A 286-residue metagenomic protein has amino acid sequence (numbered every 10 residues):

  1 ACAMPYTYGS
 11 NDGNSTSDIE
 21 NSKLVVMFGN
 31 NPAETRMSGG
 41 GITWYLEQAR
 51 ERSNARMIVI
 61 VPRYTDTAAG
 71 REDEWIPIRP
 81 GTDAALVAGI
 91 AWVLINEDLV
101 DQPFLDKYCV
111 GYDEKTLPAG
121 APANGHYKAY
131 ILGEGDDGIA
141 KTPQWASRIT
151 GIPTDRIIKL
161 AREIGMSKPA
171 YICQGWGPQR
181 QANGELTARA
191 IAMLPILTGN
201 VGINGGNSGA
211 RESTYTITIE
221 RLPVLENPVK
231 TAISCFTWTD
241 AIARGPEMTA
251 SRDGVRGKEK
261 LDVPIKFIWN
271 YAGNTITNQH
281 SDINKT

Functional and structural regions predicted by a protein language model:
A1-A55, V59-I60, A85, R148 (+1 more regions): Extended redox/cofactor-interaction regions of prokaryotic respiratory oxidoreductases
Y6, S10, N21, I78-P80 (+7 more regions): Generic structural "secondary-structure junction" signal
G9-S15, P32, R36, I76-G81 (+7 more regions): Hydrophobic alpha-helical scaffolding
D12, L94-I95, K168, T214: A short hydrophobic/aromatic micro-motif that marks alpha-helical segments and, especially, helix-coil
D18-I19, G39, R50, A68 (+8 more regions): Active-site-proximal structural scaffolding
R56-I58, R63-S167: Long, well-ordered, tryptophan-enriched scaffold segments
L94-Q102, A182, T198-G205, Q279: Short helix-capping/linker segments at secondary-structure and domain boundaries
K115-T116, A121-E247: Active-site phosphate/pyrophosphate-binding segments
